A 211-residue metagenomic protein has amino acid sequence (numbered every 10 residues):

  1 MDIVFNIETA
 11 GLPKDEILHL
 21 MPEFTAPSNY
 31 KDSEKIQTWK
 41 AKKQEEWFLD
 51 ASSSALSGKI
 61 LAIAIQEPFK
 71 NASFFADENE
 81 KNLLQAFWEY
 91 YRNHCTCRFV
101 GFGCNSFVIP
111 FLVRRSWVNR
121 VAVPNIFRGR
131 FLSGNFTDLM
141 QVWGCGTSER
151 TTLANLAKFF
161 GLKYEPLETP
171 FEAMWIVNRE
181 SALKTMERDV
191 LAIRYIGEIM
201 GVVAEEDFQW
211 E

Functional and structural regions predicted by a protein language model:
M1-R114: Conserved non-catalytic scaffold segment of RNase H-like nuclease domains
G58-D77, T96-E211: Metal-dependent phosphoesterase core characteristic of DEDDh/y 3'-5' exonuclease domains
